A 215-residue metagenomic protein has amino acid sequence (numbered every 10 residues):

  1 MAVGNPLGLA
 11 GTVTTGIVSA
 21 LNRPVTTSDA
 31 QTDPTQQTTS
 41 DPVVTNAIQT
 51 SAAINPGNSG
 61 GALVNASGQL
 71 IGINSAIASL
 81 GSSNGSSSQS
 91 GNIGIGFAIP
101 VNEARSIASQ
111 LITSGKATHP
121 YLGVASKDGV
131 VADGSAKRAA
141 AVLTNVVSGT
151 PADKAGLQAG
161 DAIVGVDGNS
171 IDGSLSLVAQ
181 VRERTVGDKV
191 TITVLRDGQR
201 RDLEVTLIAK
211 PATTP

Functional and structural regions predicted by a protein language model:
V3-I17, N22-G60, N65-A108: Active-site loop architecture of trypsin-fold serine endopeptidases
A52, A66-S67, S79-S82, I93-G96 (+1 more regions): C-terminal recognition in membrane/secretory proteostasis and scaffolding
